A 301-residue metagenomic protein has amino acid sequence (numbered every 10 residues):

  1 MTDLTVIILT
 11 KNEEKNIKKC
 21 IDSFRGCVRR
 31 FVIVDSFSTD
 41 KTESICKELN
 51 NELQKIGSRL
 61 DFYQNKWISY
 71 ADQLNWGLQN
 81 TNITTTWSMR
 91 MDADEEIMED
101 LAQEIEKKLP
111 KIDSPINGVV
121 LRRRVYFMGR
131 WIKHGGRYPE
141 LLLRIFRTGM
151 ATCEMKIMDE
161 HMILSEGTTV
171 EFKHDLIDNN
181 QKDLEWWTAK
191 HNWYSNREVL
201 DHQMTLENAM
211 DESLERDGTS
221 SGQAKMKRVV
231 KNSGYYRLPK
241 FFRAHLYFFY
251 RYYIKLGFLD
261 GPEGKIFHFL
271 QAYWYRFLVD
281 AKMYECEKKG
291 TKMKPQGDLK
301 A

Functional and structural regions predicted by a protein language model:
D3-T5, R30: Cell-envelope/extracellular polymer assembly enzymes that use nucleotide-activated donors
L4, L60-D61, I116: Short, conserved active-site loop motifs that form the nucleotide-linked donor/cofactor pocket
I8-C27: Short, well-formed alpha-helical segments that are part of the catalytic scaffolds of diverse glycosyltransferases
K18-K19, D40-N50, D100-L101: Acidic helix N-cap motif at the loop->helix transition within catalytic regions of sugar-transfer enzymes
S23, D35-I45, W67, D92: A conserved acidic beta->alpha catalytic loop
E43-N80, T84: Conserved donor nucleotide-binding strand/loop of the catalytic core
A71-L78, M89-M91, M98-E287: Catalytic-site signature of metal-activated, phosphate-bearing donor transferases, centered on the GT-A/GT-A-like
